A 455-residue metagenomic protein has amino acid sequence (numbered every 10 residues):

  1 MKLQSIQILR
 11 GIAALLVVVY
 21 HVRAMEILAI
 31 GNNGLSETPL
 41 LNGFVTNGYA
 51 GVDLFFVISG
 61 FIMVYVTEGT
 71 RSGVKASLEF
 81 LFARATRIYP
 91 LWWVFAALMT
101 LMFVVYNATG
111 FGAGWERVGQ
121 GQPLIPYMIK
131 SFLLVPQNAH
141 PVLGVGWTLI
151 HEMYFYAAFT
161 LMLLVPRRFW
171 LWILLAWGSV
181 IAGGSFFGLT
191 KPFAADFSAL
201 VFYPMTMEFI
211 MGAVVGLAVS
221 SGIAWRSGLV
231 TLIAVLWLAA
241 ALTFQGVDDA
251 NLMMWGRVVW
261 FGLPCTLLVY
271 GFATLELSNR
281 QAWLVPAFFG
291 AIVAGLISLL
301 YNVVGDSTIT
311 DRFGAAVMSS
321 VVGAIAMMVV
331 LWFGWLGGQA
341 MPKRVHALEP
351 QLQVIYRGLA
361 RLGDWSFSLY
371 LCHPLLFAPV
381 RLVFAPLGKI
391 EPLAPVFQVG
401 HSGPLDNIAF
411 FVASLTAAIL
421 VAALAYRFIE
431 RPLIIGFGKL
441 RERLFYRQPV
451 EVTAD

Functional and structural regions predicted by a protein language model:
K2-G11, P90, F155: Alpha-helical transmembrane segments and their helix-start/interface "positive-inside/aromatic belt" motifs in integral
K2-S5, L15, V19-G48, V64-K75 (+5 more regions): Alpha-helical transmembrane segments in multi-pass integral membrane proteins
L35-F44, F82, I88-M153, A182-T190 (+2 more regions): Membrane-interface helix-loop-helix regions
S59, A417-V421, A425: Hydrophobic alpha-helical membrane-associated segments
V64-E68, I88, P126-F187, L217-S220 (+1 more regions): Hydrophobic alpha-helical segments with transmembrane-like composition
R84, I88-W92, W365-C372: Loop-to-transmembrane-helix entry motif
K439-D455: Short, intrinsically disordered terminal tails adjacent to the first/last structured region
